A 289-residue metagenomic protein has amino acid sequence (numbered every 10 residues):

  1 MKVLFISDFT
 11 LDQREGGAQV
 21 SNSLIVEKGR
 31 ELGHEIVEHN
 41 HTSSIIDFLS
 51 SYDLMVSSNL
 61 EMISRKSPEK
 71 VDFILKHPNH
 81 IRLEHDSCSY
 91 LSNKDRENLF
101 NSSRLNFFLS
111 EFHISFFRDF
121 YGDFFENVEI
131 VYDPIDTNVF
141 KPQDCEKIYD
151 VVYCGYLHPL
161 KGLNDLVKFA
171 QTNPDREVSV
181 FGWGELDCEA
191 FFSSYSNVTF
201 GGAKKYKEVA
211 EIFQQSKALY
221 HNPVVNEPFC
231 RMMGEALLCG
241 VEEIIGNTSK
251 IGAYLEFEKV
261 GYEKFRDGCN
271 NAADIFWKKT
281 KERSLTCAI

Functional and structural regions predicted by a protein language model:
M1-P68, T248-I251, E256-F257, Y262 (+1 more regions): N-terminal pre-catalytic "stem/leader" segment of glycosyltransferase-like enzymes
H39-R104, F108-F117: Extended catalytic core of nucleotide-activated donor transferases of GT-like folds
S92, I130-Y149: Acidic anion/phosphate-binding donor-loop and adjacent secondary structure in glycosyltransferase catalytic cores
I114-P134: Helix-loop-beta element that forms the nucleotide-linked donor phosphate-binding surface in glycosyltransferases
T137, K147-S193, F200, Y206: Conserved catalytic-core segment of nucleotide-activated headgroup transferases in glycan assembly
A210, M233-L238: Short alpha-helical segment that forms part of, or immediately flanks, the ligand-binding pocket in carbohydrate-active
Q214-P228, V241: Acidic donor-binding loop of glycosyltransferase active sites
E242-G246: Short hydrophobic beta-strand element within catalytic cores of glycosyltransferases and related nucleotide-activated
